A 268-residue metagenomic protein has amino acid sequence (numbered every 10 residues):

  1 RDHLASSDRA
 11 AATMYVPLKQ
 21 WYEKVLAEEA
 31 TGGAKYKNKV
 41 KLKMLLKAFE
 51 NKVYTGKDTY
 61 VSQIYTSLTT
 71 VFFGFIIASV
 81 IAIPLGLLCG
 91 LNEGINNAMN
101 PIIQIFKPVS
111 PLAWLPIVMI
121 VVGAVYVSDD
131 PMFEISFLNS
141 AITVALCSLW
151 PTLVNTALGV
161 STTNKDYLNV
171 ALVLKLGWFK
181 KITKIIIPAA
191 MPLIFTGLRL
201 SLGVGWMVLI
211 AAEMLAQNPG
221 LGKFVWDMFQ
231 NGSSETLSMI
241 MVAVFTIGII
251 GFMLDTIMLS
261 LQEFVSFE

Functional and structural regions predicted by a protein language model:
R1-I76, Q230: Periplasmic/extracellular loop-to-transmembrane helix junction in inner-membrane transport proteins
V61-F73, N96, I103-F106, M191 (+4 more regions): Alpha-helical membrane-interface segments at transmembrane helix boundaries
F72, I76, A141-I142, I240-F245: Hydrophobic alpha-helical transmembrane segments
F73-I103: Transmembrane-helix boundary motif in ABC transporter permease subunits
Q104-P151, L158-G159: Generic hydrophobic transmembrane alpha-helix motif, especially the helices
N155-I194: Short cytoplasmic-facing helical segments at TM-TM junctions of multi-pass membrane proteins
W178-A212, V242: Transmembrane alpha-helices
M241-E268: C-terminal transmembrane helix and the adjacent membrane-cytosol boundary/short C-terminal tail of inner/organellar
